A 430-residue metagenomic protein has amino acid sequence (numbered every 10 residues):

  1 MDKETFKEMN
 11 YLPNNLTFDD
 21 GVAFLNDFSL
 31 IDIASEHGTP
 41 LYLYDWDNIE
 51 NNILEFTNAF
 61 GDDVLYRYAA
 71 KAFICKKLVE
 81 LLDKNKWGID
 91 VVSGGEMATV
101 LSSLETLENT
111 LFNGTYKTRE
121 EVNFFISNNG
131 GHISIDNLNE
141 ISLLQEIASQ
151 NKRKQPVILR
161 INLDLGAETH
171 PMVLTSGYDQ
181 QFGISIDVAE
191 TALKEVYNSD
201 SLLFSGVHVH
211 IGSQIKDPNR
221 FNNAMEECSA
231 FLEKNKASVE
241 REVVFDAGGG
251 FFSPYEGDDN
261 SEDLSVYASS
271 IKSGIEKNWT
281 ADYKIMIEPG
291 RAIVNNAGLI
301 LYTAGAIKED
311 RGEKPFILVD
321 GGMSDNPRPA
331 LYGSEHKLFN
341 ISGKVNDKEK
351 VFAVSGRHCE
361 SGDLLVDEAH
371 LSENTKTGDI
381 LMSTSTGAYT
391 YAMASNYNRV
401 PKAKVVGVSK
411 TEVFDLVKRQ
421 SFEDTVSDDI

Functional and structural regions predicted by a protein language model:
M1-F6, Y11, D164-K308, L371: Active-site loop/helix belt of alpha/beta enzymes
M1-Q155, S199-L203, K234-V239, S409-I430: A charged N-terminal "starter" segment
L25-F28, Y44-N51, F73, N139 (+13 more regions): Conserved active-site and cofactor/substrate-binding residues in soluble primary-metabolism enzymes
I49, K71, S93, F125 (+7 more regions): Conserved, mostly hydrophobic/aromatic
A69-C75, G94-G95, T115-K117, D136-E140 (+7 more regions): Active-site beta-loop-alpha junctions enriched in small/polar residues
V79, S102, V122-S127, L144-I147 (+6 more regions): Short acidic, glycine/serine/threonine-rich loops at helix termini
G88, L111, S134, I158-R160 (+8 more regions): Structured core elements
A281-I430: Charged (often Lys/Glu-rich) extended helix/loop segments that serve as interaction or gating elements
